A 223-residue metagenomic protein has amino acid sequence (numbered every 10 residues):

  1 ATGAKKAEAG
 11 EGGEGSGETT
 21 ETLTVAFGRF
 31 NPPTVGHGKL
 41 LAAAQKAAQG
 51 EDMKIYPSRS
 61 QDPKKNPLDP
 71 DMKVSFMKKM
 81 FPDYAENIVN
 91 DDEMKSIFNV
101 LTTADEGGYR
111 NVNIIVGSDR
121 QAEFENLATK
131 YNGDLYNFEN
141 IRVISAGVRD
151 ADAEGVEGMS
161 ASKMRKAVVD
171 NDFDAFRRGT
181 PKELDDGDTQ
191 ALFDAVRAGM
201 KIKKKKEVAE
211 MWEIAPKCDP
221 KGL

Functional and structural regions predicted by a protein language model:
A1-W212, P216-G222: Nucleotidyltransferase catalytic core that binds NTPs
